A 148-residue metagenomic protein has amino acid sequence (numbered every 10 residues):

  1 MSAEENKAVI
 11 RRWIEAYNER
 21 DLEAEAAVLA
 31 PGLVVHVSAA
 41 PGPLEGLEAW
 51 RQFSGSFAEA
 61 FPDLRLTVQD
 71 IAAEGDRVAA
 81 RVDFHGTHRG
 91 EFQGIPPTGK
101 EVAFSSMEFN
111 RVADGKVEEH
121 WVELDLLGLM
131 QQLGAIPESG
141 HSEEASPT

Functional and structural regions predicted by a protein language model:
M1-T148: C-terminal and inter-domain tail/linker signature
